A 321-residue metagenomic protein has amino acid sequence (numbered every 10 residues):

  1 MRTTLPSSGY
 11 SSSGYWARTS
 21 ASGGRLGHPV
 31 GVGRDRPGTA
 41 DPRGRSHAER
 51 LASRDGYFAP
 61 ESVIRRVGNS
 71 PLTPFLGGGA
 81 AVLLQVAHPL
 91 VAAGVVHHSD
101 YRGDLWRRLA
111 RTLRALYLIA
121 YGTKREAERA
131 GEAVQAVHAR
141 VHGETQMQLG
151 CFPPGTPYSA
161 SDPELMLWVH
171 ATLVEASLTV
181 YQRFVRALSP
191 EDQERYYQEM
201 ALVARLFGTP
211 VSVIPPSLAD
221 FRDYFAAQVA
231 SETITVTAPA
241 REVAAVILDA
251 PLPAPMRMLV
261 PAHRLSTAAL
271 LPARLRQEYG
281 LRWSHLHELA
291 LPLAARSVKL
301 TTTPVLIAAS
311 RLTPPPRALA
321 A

Functional and structural regions predicted by a protein language model:
R2, Y15-W16, S20-A321: Mature, function-bearing regions of proteins
L5-P6, Y10-S11, Y15: Tyrosine-centered aromatic motifs in long, intrinsically disordered, low-complexity repeat arrays
